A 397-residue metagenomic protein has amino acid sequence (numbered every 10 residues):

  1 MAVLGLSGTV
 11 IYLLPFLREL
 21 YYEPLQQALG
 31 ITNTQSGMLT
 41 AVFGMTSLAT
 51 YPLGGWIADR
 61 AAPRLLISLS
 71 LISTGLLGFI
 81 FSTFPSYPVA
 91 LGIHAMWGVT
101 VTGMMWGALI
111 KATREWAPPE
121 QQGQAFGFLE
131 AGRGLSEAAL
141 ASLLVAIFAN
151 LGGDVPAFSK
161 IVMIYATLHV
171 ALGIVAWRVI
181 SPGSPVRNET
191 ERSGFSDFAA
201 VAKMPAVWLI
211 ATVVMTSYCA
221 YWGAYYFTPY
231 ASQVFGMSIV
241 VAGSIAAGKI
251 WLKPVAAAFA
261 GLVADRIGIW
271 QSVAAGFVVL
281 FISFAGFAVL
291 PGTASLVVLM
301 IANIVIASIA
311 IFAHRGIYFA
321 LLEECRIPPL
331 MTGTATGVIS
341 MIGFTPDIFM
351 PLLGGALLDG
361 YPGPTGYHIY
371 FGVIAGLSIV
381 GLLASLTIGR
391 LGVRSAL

Functional and structural regions predicted by a protein language model:
R18-Y22, A141, M204-A257, R315 (+1 more regions): Extracytoplasmic gate region of multi-pass secondary transporters
A49-P88: Conserved MFS/SLC helix-loop-helix module at the cytosolic interface between two early adjacent transmembrane helices
R60-L71, D265-V278: Cytoplasmic membrane-interface "Motif A"-like loop-to-helix N-cap segments of 12-TM Major Facilitator Superfamily
I72-S86, V279-A294: C-terminal ends and interior cores of transmembrane alpha-helices in multi-pass membrane transporters/permeases
I93-G132: Cytoplasmic helix-loop-helix junction between adjacent transmembrane helices in 12-TM secondary transporters
G123-F148, S340-P351: Glycine-rich segments within core transmembrane alpha-helices of 12-TM secondary carriers
V145, A166-R187, A384-G389: C-terminal membrane-cytosol helix-exit motif in multi-pass small-molecule transporters
P182-I210: Juxtamembrane intracellular "pre-TM" segments in multi-pass secondary transporters
